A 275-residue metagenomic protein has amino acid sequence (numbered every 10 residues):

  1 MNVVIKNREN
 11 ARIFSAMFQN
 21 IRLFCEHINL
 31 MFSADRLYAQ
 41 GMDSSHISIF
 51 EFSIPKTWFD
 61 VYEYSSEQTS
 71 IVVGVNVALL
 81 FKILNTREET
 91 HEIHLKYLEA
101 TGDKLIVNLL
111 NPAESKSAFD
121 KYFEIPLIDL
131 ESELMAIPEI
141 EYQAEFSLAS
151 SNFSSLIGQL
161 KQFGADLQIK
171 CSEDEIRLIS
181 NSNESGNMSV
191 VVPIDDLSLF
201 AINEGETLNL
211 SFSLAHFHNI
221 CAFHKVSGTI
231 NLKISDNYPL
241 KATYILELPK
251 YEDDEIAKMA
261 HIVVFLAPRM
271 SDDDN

Functional and structural regions predicted by a protein language model:
M1-R22, H27-Q162, Q168-N275: DNA polymerase sliding clamps and clamp-related checkpoint/processivity subunits
